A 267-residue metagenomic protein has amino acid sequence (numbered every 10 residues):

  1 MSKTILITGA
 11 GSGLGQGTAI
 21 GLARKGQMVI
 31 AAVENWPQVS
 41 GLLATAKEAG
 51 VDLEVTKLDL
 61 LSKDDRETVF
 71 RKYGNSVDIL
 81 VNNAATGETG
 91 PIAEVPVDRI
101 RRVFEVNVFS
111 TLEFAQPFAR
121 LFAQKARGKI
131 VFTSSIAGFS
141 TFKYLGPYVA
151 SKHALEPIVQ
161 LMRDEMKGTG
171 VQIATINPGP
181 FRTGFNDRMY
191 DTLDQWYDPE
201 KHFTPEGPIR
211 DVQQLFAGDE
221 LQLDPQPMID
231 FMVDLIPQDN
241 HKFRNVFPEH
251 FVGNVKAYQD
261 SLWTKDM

Functional and structural regions predicted by a protein language model:
G11-G13: Conserved glycine-rich cofactor-binding loop
K25-G41: Conserved glycine-rich Rossmann-like NAD(P)H-binding loop of the short-chain dehydrogenase/reductase
E48-K63: Rossmann-fold cofactor-recognition segment
P91-I92, R99-R101: Substrate-binding pocket helix/loop in short-chain dehydrogenase/reductase
A115, S151-A154: Active-site helix of classical SDR
S135: Residue(s) in the substrate-gating loop at a strand-loop-helix junction that position the organic substrate next
G168-H241: SDR active-site lid
